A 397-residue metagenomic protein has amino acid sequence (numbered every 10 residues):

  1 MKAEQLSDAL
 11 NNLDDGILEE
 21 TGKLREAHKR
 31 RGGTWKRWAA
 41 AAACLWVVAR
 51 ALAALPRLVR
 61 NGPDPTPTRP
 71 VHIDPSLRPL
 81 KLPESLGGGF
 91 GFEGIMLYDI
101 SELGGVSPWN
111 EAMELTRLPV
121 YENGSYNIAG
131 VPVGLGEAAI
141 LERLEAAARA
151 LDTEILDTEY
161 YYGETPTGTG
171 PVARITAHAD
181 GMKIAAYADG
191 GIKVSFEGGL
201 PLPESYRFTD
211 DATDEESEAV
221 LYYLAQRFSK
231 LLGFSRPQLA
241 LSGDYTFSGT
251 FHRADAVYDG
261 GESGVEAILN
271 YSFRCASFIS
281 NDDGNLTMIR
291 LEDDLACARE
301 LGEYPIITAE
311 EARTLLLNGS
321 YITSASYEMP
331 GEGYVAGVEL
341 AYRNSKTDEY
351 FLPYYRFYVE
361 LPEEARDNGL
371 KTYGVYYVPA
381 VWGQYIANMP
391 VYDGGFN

Functional and structural regions predicted by a protein language model:
M1-R31: Disordered, charged N-terminal biogenesis/targeting segments of membrane/secreted proteins
S7, W35-W38, C44, C275 (+1 more regions): Generic recognition of cysteine residues
K29-P56: Internal signal-anchor transmembrane helix that establishes type II topology
R57-L232, L239-F247, F251-I268, F273 (+1 more regions): Preferential activation on post-signal-peptide N-terminal prodomains/segments of secreted or lumenal proteins
I184-P201, V265-D293, E363-N397: A short, surface-exposed beta-strand/turn
V220-Y355, V359-R366, L370-K371: Segments that shape or occlude catalytic/ligand-binding pockets
